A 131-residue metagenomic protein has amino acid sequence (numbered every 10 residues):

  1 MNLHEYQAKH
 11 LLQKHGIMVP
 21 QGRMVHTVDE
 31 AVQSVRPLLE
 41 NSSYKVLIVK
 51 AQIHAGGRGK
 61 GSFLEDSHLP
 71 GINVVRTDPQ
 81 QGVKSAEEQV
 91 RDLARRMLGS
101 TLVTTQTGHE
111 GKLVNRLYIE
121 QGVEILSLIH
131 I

Functional and structural regions predicted by a protein language model:
M1-L3: Glycine- and acidic-residue-enriched helix-capping/strand-helix junction motifs
Q7, I17-G22, S34-V49, D66-L126: Conserved ATP-binding module of the ATP-grasp superfamily
H26-A31, Q52-G56: Short active-site-proximal "capping" loops at secondary-structure junctions
A51-S67: Short, charge-patterned binding micro-sites
I129-I131: Conserved small/polar residues in nucleotide/adenosyl-binding loops
